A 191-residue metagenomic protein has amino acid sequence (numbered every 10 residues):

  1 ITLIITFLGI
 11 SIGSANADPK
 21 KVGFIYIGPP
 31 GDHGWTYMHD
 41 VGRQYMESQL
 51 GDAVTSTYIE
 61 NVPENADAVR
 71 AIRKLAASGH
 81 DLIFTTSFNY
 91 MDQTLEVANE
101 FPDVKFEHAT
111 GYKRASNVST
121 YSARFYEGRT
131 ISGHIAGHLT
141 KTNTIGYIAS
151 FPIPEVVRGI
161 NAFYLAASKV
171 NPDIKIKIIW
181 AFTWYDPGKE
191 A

Functional and structural regions predicted by a protein language model:
I1-S11: Bacterial N-terminal signal peptides
I12-A17: Sec/Tat signal peptide C-region and signal peptidase I cleavage site
K20-I27, V54-T57, T144-G146, K175-I176: Short, well-ordered beta-strand elements
G23-G42, M46-L50, Y58-A68, F88 (+1 more regions): Extracytoplasmic "Venus flytrap"
R43, I131-W180: An alpha-beta-alpha
T55-A76, F182-A191: Structural motif
G79-S87, E107-A109: Periplasmic-binding protein-like
N99-A123: Flexible loop/hinge segments that line or gate small-molecule binding clefts
